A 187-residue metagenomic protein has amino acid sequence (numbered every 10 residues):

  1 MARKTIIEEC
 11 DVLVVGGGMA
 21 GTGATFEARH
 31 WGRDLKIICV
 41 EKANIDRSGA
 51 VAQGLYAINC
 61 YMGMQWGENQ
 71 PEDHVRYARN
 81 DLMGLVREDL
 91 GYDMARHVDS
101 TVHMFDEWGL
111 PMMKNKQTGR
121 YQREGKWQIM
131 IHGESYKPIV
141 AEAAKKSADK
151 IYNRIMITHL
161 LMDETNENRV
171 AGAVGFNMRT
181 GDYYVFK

Functional and structural regions predicted by a protein language model:
M1-A2, D11-V12: Asp/Glu-centered strand-loop micro-motifs enriched in Gly/Pro and often flanked by an aromatic residue
R3-K4, L35-K36, E41-A171, N177-R179: Conserved N-terminal/central alpha/beta ligand/cofactor-binding core
I6-C10, T180-K187: Core beta-strand elements of the Rossmann-like FAD/NAD(P) dinucleotide-binding domain in flavoenzyme oxidoreductases
V12-C39: N-terminal Rossmann-like FAD-binding beta1-loop-alpha1 element of flavoenzymes
L13-V15, A173, V185-K187: Short hydrophobic core segments
G23, S48-G49, Y183-Y184: Short helix/loop capping segments that flank catalytic or ligand/cofactor-binding pockets
